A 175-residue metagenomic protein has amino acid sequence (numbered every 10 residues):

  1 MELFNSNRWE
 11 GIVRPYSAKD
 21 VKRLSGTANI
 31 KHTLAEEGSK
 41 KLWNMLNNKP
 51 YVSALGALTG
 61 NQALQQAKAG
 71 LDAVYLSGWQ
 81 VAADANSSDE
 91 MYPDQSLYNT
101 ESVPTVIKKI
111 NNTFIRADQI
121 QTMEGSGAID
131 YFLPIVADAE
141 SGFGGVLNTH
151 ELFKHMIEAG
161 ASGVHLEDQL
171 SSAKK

Functional and structural regions predicted by a protein language model:
E2-K175: Alpha/beta enzyme core
